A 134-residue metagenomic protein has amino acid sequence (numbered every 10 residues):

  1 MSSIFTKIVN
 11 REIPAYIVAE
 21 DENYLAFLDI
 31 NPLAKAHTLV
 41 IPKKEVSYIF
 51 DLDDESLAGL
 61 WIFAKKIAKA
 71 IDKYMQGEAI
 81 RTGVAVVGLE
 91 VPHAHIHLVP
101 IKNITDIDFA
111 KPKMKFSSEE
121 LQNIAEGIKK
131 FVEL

Functional and structural regions predicted by a protein language model:
M1-L134: HIT superfamily nucleotide-processing domains
